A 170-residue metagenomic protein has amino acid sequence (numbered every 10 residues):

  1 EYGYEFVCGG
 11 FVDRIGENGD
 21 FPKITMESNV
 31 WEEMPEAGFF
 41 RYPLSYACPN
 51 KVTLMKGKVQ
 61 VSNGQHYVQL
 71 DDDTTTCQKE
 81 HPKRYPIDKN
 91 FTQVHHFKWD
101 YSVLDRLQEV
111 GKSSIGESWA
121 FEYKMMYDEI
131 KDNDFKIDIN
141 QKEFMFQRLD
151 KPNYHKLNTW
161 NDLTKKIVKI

Functional and structural regions predicted by a protein language model:
E1-I170: Catalytic-site signature of metal-activated, phosphate-bearing donor transferases, centered on the GT-A/GT-A-like
